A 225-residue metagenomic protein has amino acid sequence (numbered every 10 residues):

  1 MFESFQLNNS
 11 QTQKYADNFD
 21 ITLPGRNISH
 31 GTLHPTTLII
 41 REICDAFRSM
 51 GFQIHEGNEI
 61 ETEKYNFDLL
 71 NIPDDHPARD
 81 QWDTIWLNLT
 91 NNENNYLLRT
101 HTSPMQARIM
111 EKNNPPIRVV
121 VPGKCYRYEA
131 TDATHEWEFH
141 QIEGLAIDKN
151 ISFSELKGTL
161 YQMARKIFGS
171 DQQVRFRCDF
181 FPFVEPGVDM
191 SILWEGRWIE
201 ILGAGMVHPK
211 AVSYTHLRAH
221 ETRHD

Functional and structural regions predicted by a protein language model:
M1-R218, R223: TRNA-recognition modules of translation machinery and tRNA-sensing kinases, especially anticodon-binding
